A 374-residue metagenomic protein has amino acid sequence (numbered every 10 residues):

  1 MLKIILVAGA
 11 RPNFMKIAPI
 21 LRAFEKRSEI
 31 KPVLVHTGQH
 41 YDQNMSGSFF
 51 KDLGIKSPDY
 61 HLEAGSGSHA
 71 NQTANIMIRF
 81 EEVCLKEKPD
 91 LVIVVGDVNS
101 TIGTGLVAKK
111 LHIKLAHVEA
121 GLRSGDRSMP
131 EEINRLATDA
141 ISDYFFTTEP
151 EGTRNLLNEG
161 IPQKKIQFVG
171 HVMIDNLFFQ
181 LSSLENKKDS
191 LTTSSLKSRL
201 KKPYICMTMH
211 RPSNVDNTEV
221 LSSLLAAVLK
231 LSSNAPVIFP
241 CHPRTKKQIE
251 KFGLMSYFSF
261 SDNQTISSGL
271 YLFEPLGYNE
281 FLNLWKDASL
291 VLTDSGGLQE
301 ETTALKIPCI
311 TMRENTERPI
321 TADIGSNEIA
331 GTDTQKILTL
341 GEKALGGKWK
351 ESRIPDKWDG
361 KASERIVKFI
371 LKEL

Functional and structural regions predicted by a protein language model:
I5-A8, N13-A23, F49, H61-P162: Active-site and donor-binding regions of nucleotide-sugar-utilizing enzymes
R27-V33, S233-V237: A generic structural motif
Q39, G47, E185-D287: Donor-nucleotide binding loops and adjacent catalytic segments primarily of GT-B fold Leloir glycosyltransferases
Q39-K56: N-terminal beta-loop-helix "entrance" segment that forms/cooperates in small-molecule cofactor or anionic ligand
H40-N44, E63, I141-V220, A330: A nucleotide-sugar donor-handling region in carbohydrate enzymes
F50, E151, K187, E328-L374: Leloir-type glycosyltransferase catalytic cores
V83-D90, R199-L200, D287, E373: Glycine-rich phosphate-binding loop signature in dinucleotide/nucleotide-binding domains
V94-V95, F145, F281-T321: A donor-sugar binding/catalytic signature common to diverse glycosyltransferases and related nucleotide-sugar
